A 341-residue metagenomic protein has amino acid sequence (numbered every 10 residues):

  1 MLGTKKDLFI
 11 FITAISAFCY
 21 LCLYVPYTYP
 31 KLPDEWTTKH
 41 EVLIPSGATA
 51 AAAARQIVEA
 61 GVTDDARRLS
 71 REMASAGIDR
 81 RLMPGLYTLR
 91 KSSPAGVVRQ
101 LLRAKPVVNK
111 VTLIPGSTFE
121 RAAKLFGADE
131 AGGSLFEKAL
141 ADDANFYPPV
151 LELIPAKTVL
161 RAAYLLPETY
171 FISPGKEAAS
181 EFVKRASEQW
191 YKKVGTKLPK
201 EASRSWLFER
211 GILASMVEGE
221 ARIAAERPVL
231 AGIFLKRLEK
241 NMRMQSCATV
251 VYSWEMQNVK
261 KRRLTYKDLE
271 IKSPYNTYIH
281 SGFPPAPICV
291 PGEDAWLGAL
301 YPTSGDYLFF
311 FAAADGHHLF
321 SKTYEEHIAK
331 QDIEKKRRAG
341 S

Functional and structural regions predicted by a protein language model:
M1-Q245, C289-D294, G298-D306, A313-S341: Conserved catalytic or metal-liganding residues and their short signature motifs at active sites of enzymes
S92, Y170, G175-E177, T249 (+3 more regions): Short capping/connector residues at structural and topological boundaries
K197, I279-I288: Histidine-acidic residue clusters that define the catalytic metal-binding segment of zinc metallopeptidase domains
A224-I279: Small-residue-rich helix-loop
